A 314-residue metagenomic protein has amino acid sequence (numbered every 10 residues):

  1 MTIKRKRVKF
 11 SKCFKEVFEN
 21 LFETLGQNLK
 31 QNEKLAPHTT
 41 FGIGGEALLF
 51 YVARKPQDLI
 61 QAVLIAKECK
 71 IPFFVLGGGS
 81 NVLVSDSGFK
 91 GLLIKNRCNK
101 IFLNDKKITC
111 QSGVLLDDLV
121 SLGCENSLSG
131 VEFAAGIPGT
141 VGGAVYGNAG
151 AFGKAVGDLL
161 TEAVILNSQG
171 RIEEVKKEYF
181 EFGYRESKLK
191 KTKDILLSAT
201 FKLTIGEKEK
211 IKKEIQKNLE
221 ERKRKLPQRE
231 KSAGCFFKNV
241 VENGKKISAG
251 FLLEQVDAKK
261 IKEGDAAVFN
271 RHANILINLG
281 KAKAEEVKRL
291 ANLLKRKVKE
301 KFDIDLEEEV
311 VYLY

Functional and structural regions predicted by a protein language model:
M1-L25, R171, G244, Y314: Short, Lys/Arg-enriched, disordered terminal segments
T2-I3, F10, Y51-R54, V82 (+3 more regions): Feature of Fe-S/electron-transfer and energy-metabolism proteins that preferentially highlights extended coupling
C13-V141, A149: Anion-binding (especially nucleotide phosphate/pyrophosphate-binding) glycine-rich loop and adjoining beta-alpha core
K30-Q31, P37-T39, L166-N167, I172-K297 (+1 more regions): Phosphate/pyrophosphate- and phosphate-bearing ligand-binding catalytic cores of soluble enzymes
Y51, V82, I94, A163-I165 (+2 more regions): Preference for bulky hydrophobic residues occupying beta-strand positions in well-ordered beta-sheet regions
K90, T161, L197: Change "...and in nucleic-acid phosphodiester-cleaving endonucleases..." to "...and in nucleic-acid processing enzymes
L103-D105, V145, D194-S198: Acidic/polar active-site rim loop that often engages polyanionic ligands
N126-T161, N167, S232, K238: A gly/ser-rich beta-alpha-beta helix-loop segment of oxidoreductase catalytic cores
